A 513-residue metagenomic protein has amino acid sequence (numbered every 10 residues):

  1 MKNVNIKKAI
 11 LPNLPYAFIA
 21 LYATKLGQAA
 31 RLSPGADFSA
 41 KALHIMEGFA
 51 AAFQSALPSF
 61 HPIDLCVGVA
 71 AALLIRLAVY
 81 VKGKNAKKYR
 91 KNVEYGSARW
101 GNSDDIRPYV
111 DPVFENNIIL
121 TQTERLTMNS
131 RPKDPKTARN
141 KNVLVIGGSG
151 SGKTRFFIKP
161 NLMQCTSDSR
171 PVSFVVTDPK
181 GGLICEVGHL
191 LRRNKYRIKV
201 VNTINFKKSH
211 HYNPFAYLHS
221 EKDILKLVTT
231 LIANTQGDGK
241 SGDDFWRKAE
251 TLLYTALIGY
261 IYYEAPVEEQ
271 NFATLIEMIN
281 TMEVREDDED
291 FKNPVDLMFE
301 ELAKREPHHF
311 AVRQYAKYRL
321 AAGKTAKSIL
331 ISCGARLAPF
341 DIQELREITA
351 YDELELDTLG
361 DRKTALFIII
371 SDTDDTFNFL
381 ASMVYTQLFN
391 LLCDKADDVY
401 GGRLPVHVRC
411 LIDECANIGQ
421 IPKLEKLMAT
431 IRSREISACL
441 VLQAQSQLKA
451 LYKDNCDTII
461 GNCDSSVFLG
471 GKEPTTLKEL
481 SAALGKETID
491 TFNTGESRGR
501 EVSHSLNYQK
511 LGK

Functional and structural regions predicted by a protein language model:
M1-S151, R155-M163, D168-R170: Basic- and hydrophobic-enriched, low-structure N-terminal and domain-boundary segments that flank ATP-binding catalytic
A20-K25, K133-I436, L451, K472: P-loop NTPase motor domains
A71, F245-T251, A256-G259, K426-A429 (+1 more regions): P-loop NTPase motor core of the ASCE superfamily
T121, G147, S173, A444 (+2 more regions): Glycine-centered flexibility motif
P179, Q443-Q447: Conserved H-loop
